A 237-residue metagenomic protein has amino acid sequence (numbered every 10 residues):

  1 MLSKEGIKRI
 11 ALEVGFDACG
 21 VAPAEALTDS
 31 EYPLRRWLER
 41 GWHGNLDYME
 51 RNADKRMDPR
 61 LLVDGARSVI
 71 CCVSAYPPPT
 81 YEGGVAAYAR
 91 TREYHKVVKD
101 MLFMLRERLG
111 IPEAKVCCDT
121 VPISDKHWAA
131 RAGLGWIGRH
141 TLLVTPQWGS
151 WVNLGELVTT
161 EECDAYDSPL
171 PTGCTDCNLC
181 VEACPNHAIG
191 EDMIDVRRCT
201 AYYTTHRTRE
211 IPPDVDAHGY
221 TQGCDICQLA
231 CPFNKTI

Functional and structural regions predicted by a protein language model:
M1-G173, D216-G219: Auxiliary alpha/beta "docking" domains used to position bulky ligands
A26, L179-I211, A217-I237: Iron-sulfur cluster-binding cysteine motifs and their immediate structural context in ferredoxin-like electron-transfer
P169-N178, P185: Long, well-ordered alpha-helical scaffolding segments within enzyme catalytic domains, especially pronounced
